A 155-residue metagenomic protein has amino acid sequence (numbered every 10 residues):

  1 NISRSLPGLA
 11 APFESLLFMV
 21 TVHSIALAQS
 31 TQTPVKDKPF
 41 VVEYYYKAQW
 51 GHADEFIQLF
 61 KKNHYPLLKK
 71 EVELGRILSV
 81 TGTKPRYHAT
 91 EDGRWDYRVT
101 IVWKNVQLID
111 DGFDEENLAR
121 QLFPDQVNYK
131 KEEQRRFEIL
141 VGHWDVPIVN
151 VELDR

Functional and structural regions predicted by a protein language model:
N1-G8: N-terminal secretory signal peptides that target proteins for export/translocation
P12-S24: Bacterial N-terminal signal peptides
A26-S30: Boundary at the C-terminal end of the N-terminal hydrophobic targeting segment
T31-V35, P66, K70-L78, D92-R94 (+1 more regions): An amphipathic, aromatic/His-enriched active-site/gating alpha helix that lines ligand/cofactor pockets
K36-G51: Acidic/histidine-rich, surface-exposed loop or edge segments in extracytoplasmic proteins
Y44-Y45, I148-N150: Short amphipathic
Q49-D92: N-terminal, post-signal-peptide region of Sec/Tat-exported proteins
D154-R155: Short, solvent-exposed mixed-charge patches
